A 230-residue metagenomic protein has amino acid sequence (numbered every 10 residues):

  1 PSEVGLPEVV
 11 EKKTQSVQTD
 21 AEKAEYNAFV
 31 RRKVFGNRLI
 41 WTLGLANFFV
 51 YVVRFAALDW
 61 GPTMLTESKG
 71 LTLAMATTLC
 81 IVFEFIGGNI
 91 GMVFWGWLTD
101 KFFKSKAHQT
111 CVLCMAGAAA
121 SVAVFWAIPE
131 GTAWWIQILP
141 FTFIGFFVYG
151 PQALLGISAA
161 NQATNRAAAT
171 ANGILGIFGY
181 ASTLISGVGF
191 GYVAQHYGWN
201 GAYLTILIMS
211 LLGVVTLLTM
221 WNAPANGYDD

Functional and structural regions predicted by a protein language model:
P1-T42, S68: Juxtamembrane intracellular "pre-TM" segments in multi-pass secondary transporters
N37-V93, Q152, S186-G187: Extracytoplasmic gate region of multi-pass secondary transporters
L65-T66, L98-T99, F190-G198: Interfacial helix-cap and linker-helix signal at transmembrane-aqueous boundaries of multi-pass secondary transporters
D100-M115: Cytoplasmic membrane-interface "Motif A"-like loop-to-helix N-cap segments of 12-TM Major Facilitator Superfamily
F103-K104, A159-A168: Paired intracellular helix-loop junctions of major facilitator superfamily
K106-Q109, G191-M209: A membrane-interface helix-boundary motif in multi-pass transporters
A116-E130: C-terminal ends and interior cores of transmembrane alpha-helices in multi-pass membrane transporters/permeases
N165-Y197: A late C-terminal transmembrane helix in Major Facilitator Superfamily
